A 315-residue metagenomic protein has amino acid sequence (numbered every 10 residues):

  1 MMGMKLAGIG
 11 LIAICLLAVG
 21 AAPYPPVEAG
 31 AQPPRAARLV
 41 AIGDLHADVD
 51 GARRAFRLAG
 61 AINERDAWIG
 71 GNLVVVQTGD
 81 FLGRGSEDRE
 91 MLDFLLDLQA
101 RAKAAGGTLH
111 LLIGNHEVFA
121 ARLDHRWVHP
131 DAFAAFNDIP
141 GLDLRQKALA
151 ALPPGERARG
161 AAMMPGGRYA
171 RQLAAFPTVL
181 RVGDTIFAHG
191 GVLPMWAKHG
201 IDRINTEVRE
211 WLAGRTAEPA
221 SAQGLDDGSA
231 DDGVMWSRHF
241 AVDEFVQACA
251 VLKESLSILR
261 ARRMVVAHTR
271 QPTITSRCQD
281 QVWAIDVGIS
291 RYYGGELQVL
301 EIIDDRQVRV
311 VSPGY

Functional and structural regions predicted by a protein language model:
M1-L11: Bacterial N-terminal signal peptides that target proteins for export
I14, A18-Y315: Feature recognizes metal-dependent phosphohydrolase scaffolds
